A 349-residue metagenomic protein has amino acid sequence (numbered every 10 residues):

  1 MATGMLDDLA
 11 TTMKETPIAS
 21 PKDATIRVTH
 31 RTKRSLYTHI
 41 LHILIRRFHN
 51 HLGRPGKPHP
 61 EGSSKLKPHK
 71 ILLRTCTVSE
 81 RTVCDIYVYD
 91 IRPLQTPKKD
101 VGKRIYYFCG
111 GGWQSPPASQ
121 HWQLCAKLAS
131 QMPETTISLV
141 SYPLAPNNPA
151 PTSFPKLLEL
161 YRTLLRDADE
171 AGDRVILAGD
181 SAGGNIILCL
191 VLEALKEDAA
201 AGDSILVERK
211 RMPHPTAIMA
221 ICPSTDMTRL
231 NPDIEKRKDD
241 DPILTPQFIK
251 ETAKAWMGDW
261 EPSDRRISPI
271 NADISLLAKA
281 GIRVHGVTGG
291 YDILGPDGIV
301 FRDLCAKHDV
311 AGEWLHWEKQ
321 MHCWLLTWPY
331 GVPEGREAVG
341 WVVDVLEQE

Functional and structural regions predicted by a protein language model:
M1-T96: A glycine/proline-hinged amphipathic helix-loop "lid/cap" segment that gates access to hydrophobic ligand pockets
S20, E80-E349: Alpha/beta-hydrolase superfamily serine-hydrolase fold, recognizing
